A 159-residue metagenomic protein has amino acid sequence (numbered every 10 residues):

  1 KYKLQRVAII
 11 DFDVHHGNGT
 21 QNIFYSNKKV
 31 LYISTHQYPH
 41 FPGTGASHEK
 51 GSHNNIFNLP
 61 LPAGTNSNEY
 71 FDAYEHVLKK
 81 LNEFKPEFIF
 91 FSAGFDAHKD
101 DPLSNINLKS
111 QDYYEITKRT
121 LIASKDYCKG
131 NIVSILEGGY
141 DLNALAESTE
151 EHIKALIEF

Functional and structural regions predicted by a protein language model:
K1-D126, I153-I157: Conserved alpha-helical scaffold segments that buttress catalytic/binding sites
H98-D101, N131, D141-L145: Short active-site-adjacent structural elements
S134: Rossmann-like dinucleotide/flavin-binding elements
N143-F159: C-terminal helix-to-coil terminal segments
